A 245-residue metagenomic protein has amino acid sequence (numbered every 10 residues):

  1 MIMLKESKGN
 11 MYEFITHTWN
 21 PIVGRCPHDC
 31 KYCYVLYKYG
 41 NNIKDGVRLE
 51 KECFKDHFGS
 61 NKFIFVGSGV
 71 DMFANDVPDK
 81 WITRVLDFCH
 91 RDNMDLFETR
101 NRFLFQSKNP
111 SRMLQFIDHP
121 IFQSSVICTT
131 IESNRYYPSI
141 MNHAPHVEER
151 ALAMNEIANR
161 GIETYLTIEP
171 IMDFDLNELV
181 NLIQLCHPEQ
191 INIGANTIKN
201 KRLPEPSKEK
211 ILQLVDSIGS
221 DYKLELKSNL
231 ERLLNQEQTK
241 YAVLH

Functional and structural regions predicted by a protein language model:
M1-F65, D71, H245: N-terminal [4Fe-4S]-dependent radical SAM core
Y12, Y32-Y39, Y136-Y137, Y165 (+2 more regions): Sequence-level detector for tyrosine residue identity
V23, T130-I131, S228: Residues at the C-termini of beta-strands that transition into short coil/loop
L49-I218, N235: Conserved AdoMet/S-adenosylmethionine-binding subsite of the radical SAM
E209-L212, D216-H245: C-terminal accessory extensions appended to soluble enzyme cores
